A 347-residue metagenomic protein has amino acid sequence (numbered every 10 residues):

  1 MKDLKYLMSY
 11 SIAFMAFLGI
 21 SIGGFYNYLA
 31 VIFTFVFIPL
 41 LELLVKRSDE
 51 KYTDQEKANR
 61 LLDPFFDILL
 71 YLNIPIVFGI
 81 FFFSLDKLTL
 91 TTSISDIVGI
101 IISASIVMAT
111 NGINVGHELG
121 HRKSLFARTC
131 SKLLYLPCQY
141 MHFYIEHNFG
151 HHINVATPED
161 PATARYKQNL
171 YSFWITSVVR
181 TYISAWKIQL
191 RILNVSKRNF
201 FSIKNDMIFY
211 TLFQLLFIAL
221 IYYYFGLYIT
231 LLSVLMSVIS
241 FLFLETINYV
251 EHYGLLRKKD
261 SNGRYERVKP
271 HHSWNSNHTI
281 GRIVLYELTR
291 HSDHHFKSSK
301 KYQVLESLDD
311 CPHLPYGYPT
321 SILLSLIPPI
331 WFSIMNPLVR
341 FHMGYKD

Functional and structural regions predicted by a protein language model:
M1-K46, P64-T89, S95-A109, S202-N248 (+1 more regions): Alpha-helical bilayer-embedded segments of polytopic membrane proteins, i.e., transmembrane/intramembrane helices
K2-G24, S124-A127, S131-K132, L136-D206 (+1 more regions): Cytosolic/stromal cytosol-facing helical appendages immediately following the last transmembrane segment
V45-N59, L256: Membrane-helix interface/capping segments
S48-K51, K87-L90, G120, G254 (+1 more regions): Juxtamembrane transmembrane-helix termini
E56-V178: Intramembrane catalytic core of multi-pass membrane enzymes that act on lipidic substrates
T110-N114, T211, S233, I283 (+2 more regions): Short alpha-helical catalytic segment bearing the HExxH-like zincin motif of zinc-dependent metalloproteases
